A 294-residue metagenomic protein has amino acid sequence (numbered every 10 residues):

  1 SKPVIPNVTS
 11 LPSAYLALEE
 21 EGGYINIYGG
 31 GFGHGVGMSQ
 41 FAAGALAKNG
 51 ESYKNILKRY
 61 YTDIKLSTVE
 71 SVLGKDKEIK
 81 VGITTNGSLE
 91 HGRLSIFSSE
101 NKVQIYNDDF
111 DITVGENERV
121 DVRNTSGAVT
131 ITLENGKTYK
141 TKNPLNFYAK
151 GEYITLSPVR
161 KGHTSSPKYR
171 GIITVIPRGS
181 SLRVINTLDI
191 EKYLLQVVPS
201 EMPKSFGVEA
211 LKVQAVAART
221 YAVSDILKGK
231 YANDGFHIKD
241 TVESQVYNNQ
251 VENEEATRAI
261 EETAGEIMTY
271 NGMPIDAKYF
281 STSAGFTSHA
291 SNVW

Functional and structural regions predicted by a protein language model:
S1-W294: Conserved, single-site charged/polar hotspot
